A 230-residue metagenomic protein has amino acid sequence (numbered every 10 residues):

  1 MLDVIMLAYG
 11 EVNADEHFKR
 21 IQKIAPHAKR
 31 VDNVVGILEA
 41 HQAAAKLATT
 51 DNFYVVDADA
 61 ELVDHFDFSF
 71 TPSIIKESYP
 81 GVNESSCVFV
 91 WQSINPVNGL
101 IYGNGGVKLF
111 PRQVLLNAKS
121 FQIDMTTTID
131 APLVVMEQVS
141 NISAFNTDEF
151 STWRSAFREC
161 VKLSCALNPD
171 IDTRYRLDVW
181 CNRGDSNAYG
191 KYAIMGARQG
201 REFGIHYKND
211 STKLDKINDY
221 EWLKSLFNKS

Functional and structural regions predicted by a protein language model:
M1-L47: N-terminal anchoring/stem segment of glycosyltransferases
V12-N13, L62, V97, L116: Flexible, glycine-rich phosphate/dinucleotide-binding loops and adjacent beta-alpha linkers at cofactor/substrate
F53: Short aromatic/hydrophobic "clamp" motif used to bind/position activated sugar donors
D57-E61: The conserved acidic donor/metal-binding loop of glycosyltransferases
H65-D67: Acidic donor-diphosphate engagement hotspot in glycosyltransferases and nucleotidyltransferases that stabilizes
F70-S230: Catalytic-site signature of metal-activated, phosphate-bearing donor transferases, centered on the GT-A/GT-A-like
